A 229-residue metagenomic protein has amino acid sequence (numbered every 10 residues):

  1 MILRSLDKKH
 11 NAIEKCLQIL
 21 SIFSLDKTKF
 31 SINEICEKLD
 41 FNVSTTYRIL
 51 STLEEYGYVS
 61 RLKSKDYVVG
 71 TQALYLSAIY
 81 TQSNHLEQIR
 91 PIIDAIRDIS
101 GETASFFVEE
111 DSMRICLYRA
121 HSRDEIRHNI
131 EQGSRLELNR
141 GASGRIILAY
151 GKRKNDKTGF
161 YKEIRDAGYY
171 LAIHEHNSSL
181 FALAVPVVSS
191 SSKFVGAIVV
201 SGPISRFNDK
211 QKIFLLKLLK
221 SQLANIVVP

Functional and structural regions predicted by a protein language model:
M1-Y80, A224, V228-P229: N-terminal helix-turn-helix
V59-S60, F106-F107, V187: A structural signal for short hydrophobic beta-strand segments in well-ordered beta-sheet cores
V69-R153: Amphipathic alpha-helical effector-binding/dimerization core of metabolite-sensing transcriptional regulators
S105, A172, A184: Short hydrophobic/aromatic beta-strand element in the GNAT-like acyltransferase core that lines or flanks the acyl-donor
D111, A167, S190-S191: Residue-level recognition of short loop/turn positions
K154-I173, S178-S179, G196-P229: Juxtadomain coupling helices with adjacent low-complexity linkers
L183-S191: A short, hydrophobic, proline-anchored segment that marks a local hinge/packing element in signaling and regulatory
